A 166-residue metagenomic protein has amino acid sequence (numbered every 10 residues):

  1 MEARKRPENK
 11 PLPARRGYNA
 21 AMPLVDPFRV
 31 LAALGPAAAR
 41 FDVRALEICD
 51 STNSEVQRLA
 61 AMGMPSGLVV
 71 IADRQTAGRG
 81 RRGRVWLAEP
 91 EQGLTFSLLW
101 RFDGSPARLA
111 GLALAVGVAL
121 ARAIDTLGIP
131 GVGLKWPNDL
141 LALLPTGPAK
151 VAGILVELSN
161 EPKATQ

Functional and structural regions predicted by a protein language model:
M1-A3, N9-P11, Y18: Short terminal hydrophobic/aromatic SLiMs and anchors at protein ends
K5-R6, P148: Low-complexity, intrinsically disordered short peptide segments enriched in small/polar/basic residues
G17-T126, P145-G153, E157-K163: N-terminal lobe of the biotin/lipoate ligase/transferase fold
K135-N138: Short Gly/Ser/Thr- and Asp/Glu-enriched loop/turn motifs at secondary-structure junctions
L141-L143: Catalytic core of nucleotidyl cyclases, primarily class III adenylyl/guanylyl cyclases
Q166: Active-site beta-strand/loop microenvironment that shapes enzyme catalytic pockets
